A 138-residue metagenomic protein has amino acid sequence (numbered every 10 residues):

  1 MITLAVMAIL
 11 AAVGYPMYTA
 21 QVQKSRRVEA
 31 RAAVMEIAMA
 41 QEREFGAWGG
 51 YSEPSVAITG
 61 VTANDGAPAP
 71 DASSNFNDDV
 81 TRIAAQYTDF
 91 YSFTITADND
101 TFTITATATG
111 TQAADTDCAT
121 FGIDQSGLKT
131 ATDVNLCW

Functional and structural regions predicted by a protein language model:
M1-Y18: N-terminal single-pass transmembrane signal-anchor helix
L4, R31, A38: Conserved catalytic core of two-component sensor histidine kinases
A11, Y15, A30-R31, M35: Alpha-helical structural signal
A12, K24, D115-D117: Non-catalytic, surface-exposed connector residues within folded enzymatic/regulatory domains
K24-V28, E36-A57: Alpha-helix exit/C-cap motif
V28-R31, T96: Short, solvent-exposed loop/helix junctions and linker helices that flank or host conserved functional motifs
G46-W138: Periplasmic/extracellular, small/polar-rich flexible segments of pilin-like filament-forming proteins
